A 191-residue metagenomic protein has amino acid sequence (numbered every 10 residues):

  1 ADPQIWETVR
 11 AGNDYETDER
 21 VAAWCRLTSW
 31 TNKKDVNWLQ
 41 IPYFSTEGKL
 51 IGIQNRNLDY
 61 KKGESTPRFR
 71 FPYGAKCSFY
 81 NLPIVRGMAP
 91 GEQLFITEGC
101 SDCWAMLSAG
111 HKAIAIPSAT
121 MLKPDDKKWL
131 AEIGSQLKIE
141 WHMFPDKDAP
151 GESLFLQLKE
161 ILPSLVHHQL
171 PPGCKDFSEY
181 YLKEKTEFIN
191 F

Functional and structural regions predicted by a protein language model:
A1-N37, E179-F191: Short, small/acidic-rich helices and loops at N termini and domain boundaries of DNA replication/processing enzymes
Y15-L137: Phosphate-handling DNA/RNA-contact segment within nucleic-acid enzymes
I96, Q136-P150: Acidic beta-strand-to-loop metal/phosphate-binding motif
A105, S153-Q157, D176-F177: Phosphate- and divalent-cation-binding pockets in alpha/beta enzyme and binding domains that engage nucleotide-derived
A119-K123, P145-F155: Acidic, metal-coordinating catalytic cores used for nucleic-acid/nucleotide bond scission and strand-transfer chemistry
L130, S153-P163: Short, aromatic/basic amphipathic alpha-helical patches
L137, K159-L170: Structural alpha-beta junctions
K147-A149, L170-K175: Short beta-alpha junction loops
